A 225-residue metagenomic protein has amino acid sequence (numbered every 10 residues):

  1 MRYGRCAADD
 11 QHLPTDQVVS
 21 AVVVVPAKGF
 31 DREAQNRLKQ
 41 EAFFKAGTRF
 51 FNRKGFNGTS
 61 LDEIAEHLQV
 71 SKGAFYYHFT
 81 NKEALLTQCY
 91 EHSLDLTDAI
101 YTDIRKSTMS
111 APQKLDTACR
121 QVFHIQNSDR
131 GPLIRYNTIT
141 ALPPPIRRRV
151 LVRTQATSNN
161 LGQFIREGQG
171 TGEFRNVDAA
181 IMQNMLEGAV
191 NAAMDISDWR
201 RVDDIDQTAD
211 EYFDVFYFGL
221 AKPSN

Functional and structural regions predicted by a protein language model:
M1-L38, S224-N225: N-terminal intrinsically disordered/low-complexity leader segments
L38, A42, A46, F50-A84 (+1 more regions): Helix-turn-helix
A46, F50, Q121, I125 (+2 more regions): Amphipathic alpha-helical interface segments
R53-N57, S107-T108, D129, T171: Short coil/turn segments at alpha/beta junctions that flank glycine-rich nucleotide-binding fingerprints
Q88, T102-S128, M182-L186, D206 (+1 more regions): Hydrophobic alpha-helical connector segments
E91-D98: Short, basic, alpha-helical segments at the C-terminal edge of helix-turn-helix-like DNA-binding modules
F123-Q163, G170-E173: Short secondary-structure transition hinges
L133-N137, R147, L151, Q169-V215 (+1 more regions): Hydrophobic/aromatic-rich alpha-helical bundle segments in the mid-to-C-terminal region
